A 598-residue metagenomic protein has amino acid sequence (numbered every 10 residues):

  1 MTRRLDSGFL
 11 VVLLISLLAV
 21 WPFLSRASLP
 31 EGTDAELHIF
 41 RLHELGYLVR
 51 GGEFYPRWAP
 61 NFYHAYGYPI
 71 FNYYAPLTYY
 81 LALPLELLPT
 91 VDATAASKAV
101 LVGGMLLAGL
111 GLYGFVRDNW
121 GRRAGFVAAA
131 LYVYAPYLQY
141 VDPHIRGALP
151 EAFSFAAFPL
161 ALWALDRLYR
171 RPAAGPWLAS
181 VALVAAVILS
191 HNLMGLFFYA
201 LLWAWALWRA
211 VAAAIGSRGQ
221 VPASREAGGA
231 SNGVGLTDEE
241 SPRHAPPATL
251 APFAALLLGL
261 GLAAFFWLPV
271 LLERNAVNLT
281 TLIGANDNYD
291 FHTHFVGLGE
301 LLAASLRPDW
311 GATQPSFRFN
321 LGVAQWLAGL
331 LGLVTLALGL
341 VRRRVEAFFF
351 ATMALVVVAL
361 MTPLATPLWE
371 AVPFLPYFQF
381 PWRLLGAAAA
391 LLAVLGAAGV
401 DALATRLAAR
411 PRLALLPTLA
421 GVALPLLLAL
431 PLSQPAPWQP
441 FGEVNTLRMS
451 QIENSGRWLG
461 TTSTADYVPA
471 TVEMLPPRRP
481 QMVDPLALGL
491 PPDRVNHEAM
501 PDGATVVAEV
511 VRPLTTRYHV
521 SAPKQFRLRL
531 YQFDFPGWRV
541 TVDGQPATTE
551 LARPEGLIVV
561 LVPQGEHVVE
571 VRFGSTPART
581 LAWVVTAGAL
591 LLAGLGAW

Functional and structural regions predicted by a protein language model:
M1-P22, L250-A251, T418-L419, L590-W598: Start-transfer (signal-anchor) and selected internal transmembrane alpha helices of multi-pass inner/ER membrane
V12-W21, F71, A99-D118, R122-V211 (+2 more regions): Membrane-embedded helix bundles of polyisoprenyl
S16-A108, A130, Y134-V141, R146-F155 (+1 more regions): Membrane-interface coil-to-helix junctions
L17-A27, L48-F54, A124-H144, L262-T281 (+4 more regions): Membrane-interface helix-loop junctions at the exits of transmembrane helices
F197-L260, R406: Perimembrane helix-loop-helix junctions
A255-G339, F441-M500, V506-A508: Periplasmic/ER-lumenal interhelical loops and adjacent helix-loop junctions in multi-pass membrane proteins
L256-L260, L355, V394, V400-S433: Signature aromatic-anchored transmembrane alpha helix within multi-pass, membrane-resident enzymes that catalyze glycan
A487-W598: Active-site-proximal, structured, solvent-exposed surfaces of multi-pass membrane proteins that position macromolecular
